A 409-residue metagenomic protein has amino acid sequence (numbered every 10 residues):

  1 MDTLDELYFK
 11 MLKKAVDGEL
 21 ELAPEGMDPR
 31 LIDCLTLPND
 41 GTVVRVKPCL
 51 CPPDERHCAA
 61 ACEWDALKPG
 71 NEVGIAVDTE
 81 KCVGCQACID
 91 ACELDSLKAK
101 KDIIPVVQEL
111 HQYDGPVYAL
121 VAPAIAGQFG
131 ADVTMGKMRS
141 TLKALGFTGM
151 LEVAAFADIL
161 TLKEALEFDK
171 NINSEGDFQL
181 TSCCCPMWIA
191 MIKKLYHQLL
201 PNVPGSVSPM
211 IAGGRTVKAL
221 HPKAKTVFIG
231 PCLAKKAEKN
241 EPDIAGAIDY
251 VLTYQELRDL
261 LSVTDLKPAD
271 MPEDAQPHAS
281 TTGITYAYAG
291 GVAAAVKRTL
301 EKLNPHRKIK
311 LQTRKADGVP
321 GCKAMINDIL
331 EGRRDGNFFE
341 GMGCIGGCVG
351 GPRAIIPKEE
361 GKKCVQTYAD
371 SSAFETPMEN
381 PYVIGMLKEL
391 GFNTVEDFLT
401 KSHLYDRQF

Functional and structural regions predicted by a protein language model:
M1, K47, E55-C58, I75 (+1 more regions): Generic low-polarity alpha-helical segments
D2-A15, E19-M27, K100-F409: Iron-sulfur-associated redox domains of electron-transfer enzymes in respiratory and anaerobic energy metabolism
K13-L22, D33-P48, Q86-D102: N-terminal-biased segments
G26-K68: N-terminal [4Fe-4S]-dependent radical SAM core
L37, V46-L50, L67-N71, D78-T79 (+2 more regions): Short, intrinsically disordered, charge-biased short linear motifs at domain edges
C51, K81, N202-S206: Alpha-helix N-cap/helix-initiation motif
P52-D78, V83, A87-I103, I355: Iron-sulfur cluster-binding cysteine motifs and their immediate structural context in ferredoxin-like electron-transfer
